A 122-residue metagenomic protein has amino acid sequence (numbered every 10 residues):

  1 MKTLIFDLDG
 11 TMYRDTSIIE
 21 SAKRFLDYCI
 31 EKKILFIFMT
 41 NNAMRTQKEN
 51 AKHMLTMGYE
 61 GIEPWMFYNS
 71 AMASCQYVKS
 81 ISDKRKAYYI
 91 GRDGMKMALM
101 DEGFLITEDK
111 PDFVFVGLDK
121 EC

Functional and structural regions predicted by a protein language model:
M1-L8, M12-C122: HAD-like aspartate-dependent phosphatase fold
